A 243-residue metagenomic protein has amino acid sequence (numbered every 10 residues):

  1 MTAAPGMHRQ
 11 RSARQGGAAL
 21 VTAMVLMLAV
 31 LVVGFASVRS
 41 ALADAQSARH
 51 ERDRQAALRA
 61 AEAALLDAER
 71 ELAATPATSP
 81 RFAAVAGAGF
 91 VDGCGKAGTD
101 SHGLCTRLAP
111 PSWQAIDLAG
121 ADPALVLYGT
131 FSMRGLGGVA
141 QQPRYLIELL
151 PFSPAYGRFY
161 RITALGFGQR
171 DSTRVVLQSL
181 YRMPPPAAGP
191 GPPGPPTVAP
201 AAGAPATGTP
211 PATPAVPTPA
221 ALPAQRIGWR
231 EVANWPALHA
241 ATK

Functional and structural regions predicted by a protein language model:
T2-A23, M27-A29, V33-K243: Terminal alpha-helical segments
